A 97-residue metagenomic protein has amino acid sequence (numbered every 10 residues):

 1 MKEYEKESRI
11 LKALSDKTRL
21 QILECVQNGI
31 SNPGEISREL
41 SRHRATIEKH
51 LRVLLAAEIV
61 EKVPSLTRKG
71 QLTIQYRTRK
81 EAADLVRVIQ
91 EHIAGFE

Functional and structural regions predicted by a protein language model:
M1-E3: Long, low-complexity, charged/polar intrinsically disordered regions in eukaryotic proteins
E5-T46, S65-R68, L72-T78: N-terminal helix-turn-helix DNA-binding core of bacterial DNA-binding proteins
R38, L55-A56: Alpha-helical residues within the helix-turn-helix
H50: Residues within the DNA-recognition helix of helix-turn-helix
E58-S65: A short, conserved structural fragment
K69-E97: Conserved segment of winged-helix/HTH DNA-binding domains
